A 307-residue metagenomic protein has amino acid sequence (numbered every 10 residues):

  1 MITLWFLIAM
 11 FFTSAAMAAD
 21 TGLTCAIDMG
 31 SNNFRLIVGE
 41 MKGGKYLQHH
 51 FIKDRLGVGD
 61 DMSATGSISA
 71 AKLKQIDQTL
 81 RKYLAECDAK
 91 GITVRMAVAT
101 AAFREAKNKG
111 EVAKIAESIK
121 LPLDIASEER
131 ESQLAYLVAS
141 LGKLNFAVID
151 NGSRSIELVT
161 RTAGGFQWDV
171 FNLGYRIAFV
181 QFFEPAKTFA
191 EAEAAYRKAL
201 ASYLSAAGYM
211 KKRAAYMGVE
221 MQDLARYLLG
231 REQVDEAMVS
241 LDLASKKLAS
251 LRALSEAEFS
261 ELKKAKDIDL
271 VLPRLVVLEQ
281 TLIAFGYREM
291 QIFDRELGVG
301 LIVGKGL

Functional and structural regions predicted by a protein language model:
M1-L7: Sec-dependent signal peptide recognition, specifically the positively charged N-region followed immediately by
T13-S14: N-terminal signal peptide c-region/cleavage motif recognized by signal peptidases
D20-C25: Extreme N-terminal starter segment of soluble prokaryotic enzymes
I27-N33, I149-I156, M217-E220: A short acidic Gly-Thr/Ser loop motif
F34-V38, I156-T160, G300-I302: Short beta-strand scaffold segments in enzyme catalytic cores
G44-H49, G165-D169: Beta-strand initiation motifs
Q48-D54, M96: Conserved ATP-binding subdomain of kinase catalytic cores across diverse folds
D61-A85, A89-V94, T100-N145, T160-L307: Helical "lid/coupling" subdomains associated with nucleotide-phosphate turnover
